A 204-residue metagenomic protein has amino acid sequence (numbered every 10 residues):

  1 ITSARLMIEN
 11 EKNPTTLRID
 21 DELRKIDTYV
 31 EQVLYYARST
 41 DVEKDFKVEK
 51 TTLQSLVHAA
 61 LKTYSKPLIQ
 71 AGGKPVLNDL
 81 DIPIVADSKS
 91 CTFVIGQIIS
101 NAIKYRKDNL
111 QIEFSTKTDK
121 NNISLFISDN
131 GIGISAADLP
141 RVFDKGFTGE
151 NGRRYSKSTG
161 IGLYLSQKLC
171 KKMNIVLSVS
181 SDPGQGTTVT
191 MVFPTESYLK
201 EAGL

Functional and structural regions predicted by a protein language model:
D41-F46, P83-D87: Conserved micro-motifs of the catalytic ATP-binding
P67-V76: Short conserved segments within the C-terminal catalytic ATPase subdomain
A102-I103: Short helix-loop "hinge" at the ATP-lid/N-box region of the Bergerat-fold HATPase_c
D129: Acidic ATP/Mg2+-coordinating residue in the GHKL
I134-F147: Short conserved segment of the HATPase_c
F147-K157: Glycine-rich ATP-lid/hinge loop adjacent to the conserved G-boxes
